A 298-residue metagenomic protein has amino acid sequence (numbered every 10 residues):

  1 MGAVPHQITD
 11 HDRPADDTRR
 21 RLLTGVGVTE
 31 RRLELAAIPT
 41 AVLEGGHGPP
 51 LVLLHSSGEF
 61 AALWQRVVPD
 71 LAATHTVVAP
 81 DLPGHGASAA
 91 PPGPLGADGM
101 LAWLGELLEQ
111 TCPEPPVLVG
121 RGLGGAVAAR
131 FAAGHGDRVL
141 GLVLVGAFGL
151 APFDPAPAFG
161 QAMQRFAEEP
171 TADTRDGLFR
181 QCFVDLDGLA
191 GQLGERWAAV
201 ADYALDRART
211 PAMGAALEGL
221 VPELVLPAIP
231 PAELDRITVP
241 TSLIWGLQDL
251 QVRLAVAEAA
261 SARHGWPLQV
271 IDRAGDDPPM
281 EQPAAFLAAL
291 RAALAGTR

Functional and structural regions predicted by a protein language model:
M1-L51, T74-H75, C112-P115, L140 (+2 more regions): Alpha/beta-hydrolase fold catalytic core
I38-A87: Conserved HGGG/HGGXW glycine-rich cap/lid loop of the alpha/beta-hydrolase fold
L43, V78-V119, L123, A288: Active-site loop/oxyanion-hole signature of alpha/beta-hydrolase fold enzymes
H55-S57, G120-G125: Conserved alpha/beta-hydrolase "nucleophile elbow" surrounding the catalytic nucleophile
A133, L140-A172: Flexible "cap/lid" loop of the alpha/beta hydrolase fold
F153-A158, A172-R236: Conserved alpha/beta-hydrolase catalytic His-Asp/Glu region
R236, P240-A274, M280: Conserved loop-alpha-helix segment in the C-terminal half of the alpha/beta-hydrolase fold that carries the catalytic
M280-A292: Post-His helix in hydrolase/transferase enzymes
